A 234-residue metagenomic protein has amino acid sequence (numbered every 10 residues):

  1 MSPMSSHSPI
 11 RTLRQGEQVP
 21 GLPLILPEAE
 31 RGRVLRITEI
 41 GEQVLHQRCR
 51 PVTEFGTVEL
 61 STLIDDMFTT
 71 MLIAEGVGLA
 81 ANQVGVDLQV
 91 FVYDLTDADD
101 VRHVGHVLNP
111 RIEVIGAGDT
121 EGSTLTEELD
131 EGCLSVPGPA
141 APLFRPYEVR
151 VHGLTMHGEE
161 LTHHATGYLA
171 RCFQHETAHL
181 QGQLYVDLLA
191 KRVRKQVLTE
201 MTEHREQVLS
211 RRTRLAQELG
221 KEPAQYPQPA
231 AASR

Functional and structural regions predicted by a protein language model:
M1-R234: Positively charged
